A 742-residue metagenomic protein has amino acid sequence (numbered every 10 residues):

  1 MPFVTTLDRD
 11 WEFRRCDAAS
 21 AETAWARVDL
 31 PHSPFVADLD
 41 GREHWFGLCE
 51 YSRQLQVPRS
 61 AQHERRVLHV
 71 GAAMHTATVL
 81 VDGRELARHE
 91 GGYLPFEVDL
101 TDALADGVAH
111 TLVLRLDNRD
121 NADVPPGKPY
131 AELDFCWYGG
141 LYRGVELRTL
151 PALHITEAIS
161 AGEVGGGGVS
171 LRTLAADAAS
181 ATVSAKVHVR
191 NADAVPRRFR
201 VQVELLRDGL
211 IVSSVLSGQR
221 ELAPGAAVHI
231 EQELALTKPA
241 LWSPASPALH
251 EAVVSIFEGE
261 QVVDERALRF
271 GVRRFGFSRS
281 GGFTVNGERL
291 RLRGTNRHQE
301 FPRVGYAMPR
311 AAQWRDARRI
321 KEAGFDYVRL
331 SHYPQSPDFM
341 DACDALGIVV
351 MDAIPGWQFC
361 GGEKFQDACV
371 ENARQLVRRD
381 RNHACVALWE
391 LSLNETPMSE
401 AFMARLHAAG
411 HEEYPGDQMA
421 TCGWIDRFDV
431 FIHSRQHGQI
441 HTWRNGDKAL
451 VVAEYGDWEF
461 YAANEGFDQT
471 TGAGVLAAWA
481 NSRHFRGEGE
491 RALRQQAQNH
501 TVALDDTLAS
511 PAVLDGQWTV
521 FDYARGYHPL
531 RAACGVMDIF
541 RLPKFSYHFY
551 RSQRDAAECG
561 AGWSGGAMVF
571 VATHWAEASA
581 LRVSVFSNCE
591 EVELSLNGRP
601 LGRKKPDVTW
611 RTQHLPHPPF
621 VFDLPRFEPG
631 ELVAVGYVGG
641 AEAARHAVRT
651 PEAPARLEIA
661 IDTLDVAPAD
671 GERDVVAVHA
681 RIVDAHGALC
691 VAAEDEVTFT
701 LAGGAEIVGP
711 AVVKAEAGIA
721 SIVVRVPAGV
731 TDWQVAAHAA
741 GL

Functional and structural regions predicted by a protein language model:
M1-A37, R115, N121, L141 (+6 more regions): Accessory carbohydrate-binding/adhesion or oligomerization-edge regions at the termini of glycan-active proteins
F3-T5, E12-D17, R42, F46-E157 (+8 more regions): Accessory beta-strand-rich segments of carbohydrate-active enzymes
S33-V57, A61-V70, M74-V81, A87-E90 (+8 more regions): Active-site-adjacent substrate/metal-binding segments within catalytic domains of carbohydrate-active enzymes
A105-A109, K186-S278, F622, V648: Extended acidic/polar, glycine-enriched regions that form or flank non-catalytic beta-rich accessory modules
A185-H188, V254-S255, V583-S587, V635 (+3 more regions): Beta-strand-rich structural segments
R197-Q202, P244-E251, N588-E590, L594-K605 (+3 more regions): Short flexible loop/turn segments that cap and initiate beta-strands
A317-R319, Y327-Y550, W563-H574, A580: Substrate-binding/catalytic cleft of secreted carbohydrate-active enzymes, primarily glycoside hydrolases
D555-R582, N588, A643-A677, V683-H686 (+2 more regions): Short S/T/G/P-enriched beta-strand
